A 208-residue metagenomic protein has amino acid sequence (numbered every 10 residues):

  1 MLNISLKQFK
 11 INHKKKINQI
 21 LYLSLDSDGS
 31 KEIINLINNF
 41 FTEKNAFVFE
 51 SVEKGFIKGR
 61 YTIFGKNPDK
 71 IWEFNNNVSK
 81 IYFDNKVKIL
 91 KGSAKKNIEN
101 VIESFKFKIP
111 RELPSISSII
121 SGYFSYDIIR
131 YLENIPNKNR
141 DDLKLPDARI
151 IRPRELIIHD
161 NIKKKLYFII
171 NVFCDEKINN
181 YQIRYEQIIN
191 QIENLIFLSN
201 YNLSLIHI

Functional and structural regions predicted by a protein language model:
M1-A46, S51-L90, Y126, Y131-L205: Extended accessory regions or peripheral subdomains of proteins
A94-P110, E133-K144: Short acidic (Asp/Glu) patches
E112-P114: PP2C/PPM-type serine/threonine phosphatase catalytic domain
I116-I119: Elongated alpha-helical scaffolds
